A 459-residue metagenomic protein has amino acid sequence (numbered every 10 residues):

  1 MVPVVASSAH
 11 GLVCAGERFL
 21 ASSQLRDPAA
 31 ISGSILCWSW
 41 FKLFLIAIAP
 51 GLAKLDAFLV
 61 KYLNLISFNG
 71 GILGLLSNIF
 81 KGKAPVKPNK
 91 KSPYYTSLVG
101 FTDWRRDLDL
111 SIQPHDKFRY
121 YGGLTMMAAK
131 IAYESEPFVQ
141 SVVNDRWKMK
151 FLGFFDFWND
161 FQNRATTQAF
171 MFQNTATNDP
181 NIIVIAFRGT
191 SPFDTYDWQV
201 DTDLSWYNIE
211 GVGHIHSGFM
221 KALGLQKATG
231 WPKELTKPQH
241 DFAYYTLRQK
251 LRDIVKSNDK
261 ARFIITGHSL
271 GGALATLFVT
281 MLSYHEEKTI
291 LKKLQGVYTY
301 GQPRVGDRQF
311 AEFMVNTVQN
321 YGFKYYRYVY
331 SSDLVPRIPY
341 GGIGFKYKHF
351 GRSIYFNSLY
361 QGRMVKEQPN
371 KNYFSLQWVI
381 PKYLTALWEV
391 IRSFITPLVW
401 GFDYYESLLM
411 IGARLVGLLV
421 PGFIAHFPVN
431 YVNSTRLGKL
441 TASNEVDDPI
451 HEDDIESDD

Functional and structural regions predicted by a protein language model:
M1-T266, L270-D459: Non-catalytic, mobile gating and regulatory segments of ester bond hydrolases
